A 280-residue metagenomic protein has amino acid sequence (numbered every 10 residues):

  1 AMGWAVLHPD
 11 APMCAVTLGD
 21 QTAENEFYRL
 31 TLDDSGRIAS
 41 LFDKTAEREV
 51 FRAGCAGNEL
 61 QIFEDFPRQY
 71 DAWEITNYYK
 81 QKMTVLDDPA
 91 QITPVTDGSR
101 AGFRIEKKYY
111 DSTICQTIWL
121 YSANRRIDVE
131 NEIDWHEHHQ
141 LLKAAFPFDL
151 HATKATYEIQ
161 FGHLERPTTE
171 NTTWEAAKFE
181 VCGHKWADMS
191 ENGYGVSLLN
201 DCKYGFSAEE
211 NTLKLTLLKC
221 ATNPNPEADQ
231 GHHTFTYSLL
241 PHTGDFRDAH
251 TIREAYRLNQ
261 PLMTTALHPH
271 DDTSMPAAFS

Functional and structural regions predicted by a protein language model:
A1-S280: C-terminal (or distal) subdomains of carbohydrate-active enzymes
